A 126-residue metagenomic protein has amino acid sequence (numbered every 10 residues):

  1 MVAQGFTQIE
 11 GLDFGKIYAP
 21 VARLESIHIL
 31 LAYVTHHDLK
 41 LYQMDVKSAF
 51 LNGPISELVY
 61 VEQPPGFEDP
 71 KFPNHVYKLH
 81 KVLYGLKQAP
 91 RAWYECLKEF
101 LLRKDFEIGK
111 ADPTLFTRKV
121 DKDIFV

Functional and structural regions predicted by a protein language model:
M1-V126: Long, low-complexity, charge-biased intrinsically disordered regions
